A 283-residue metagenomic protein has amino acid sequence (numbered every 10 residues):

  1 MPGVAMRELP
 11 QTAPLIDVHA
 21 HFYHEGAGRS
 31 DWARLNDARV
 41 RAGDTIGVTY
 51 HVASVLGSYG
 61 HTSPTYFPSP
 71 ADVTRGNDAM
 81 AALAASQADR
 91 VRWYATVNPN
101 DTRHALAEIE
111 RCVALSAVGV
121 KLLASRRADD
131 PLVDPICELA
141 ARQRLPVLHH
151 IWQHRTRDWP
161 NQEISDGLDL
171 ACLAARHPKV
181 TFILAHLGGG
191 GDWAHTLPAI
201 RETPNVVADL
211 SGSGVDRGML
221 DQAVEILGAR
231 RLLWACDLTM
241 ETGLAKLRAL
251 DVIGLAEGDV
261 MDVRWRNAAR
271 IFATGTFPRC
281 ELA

Functional and structural regions predicted by a protein language model:
M1-F22, A27-H51, Q222, I226-R231 (+1 more regions): Mid-to-C-terminal alpha-helical segments outside catalytic/metal-binding sites
L15-V18, V52-S54, Y94-T96, K121 (+3 more regions): Active-site neighborhood of phospho(di)ester-bond hydrolases with catalytic His/Asp-centered motifs
H19, G43, M80, C112 (+7 more regions): Conserved, mostly hydrophobic/aromatic
A20, A38-Y66, V91-T96, V118-K121: Divalent metal-dependent hydrolysis catalytic cores, especially in the metallo-beta-lactamase
F22-R34, H61-A71, W159: Acidic/histidine-rich helix-loop elements that form or flank divalent-metal/phosphate-binding sites at the catalytic
Y23-E25, S58-H61, P99-R103, R127-A128 (+4 more regions): Active-site environment of divalent metal-dependent phosphoester hydrolases
F67-R155: Active-site gating/metal-coordination segments in enzymes
A117-G119, P131-L233, E281-L282: Catalytic pocket-lining loop regions of alpha/beta-barrel enzymes, especially the amidohydrolase/enolase/GH5 lineages
